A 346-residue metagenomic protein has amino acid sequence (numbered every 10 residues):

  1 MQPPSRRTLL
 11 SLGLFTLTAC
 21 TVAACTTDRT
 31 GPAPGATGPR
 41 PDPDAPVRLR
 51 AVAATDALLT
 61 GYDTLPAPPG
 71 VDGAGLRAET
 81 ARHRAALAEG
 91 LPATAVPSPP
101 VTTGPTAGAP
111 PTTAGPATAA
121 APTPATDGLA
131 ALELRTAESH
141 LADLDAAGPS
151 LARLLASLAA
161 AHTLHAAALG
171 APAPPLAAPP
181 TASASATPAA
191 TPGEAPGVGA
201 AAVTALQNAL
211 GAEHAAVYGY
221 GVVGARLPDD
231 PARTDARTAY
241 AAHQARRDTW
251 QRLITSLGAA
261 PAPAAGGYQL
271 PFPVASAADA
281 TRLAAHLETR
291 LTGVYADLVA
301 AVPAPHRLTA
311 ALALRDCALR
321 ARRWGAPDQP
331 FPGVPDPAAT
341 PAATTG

Functional and structural regions predicted by a protein language model:
Q2-G346: All-alpha RGS (Regulator of G-protein Signaling) helical domain and cognate RGS-like helical scaffolds
